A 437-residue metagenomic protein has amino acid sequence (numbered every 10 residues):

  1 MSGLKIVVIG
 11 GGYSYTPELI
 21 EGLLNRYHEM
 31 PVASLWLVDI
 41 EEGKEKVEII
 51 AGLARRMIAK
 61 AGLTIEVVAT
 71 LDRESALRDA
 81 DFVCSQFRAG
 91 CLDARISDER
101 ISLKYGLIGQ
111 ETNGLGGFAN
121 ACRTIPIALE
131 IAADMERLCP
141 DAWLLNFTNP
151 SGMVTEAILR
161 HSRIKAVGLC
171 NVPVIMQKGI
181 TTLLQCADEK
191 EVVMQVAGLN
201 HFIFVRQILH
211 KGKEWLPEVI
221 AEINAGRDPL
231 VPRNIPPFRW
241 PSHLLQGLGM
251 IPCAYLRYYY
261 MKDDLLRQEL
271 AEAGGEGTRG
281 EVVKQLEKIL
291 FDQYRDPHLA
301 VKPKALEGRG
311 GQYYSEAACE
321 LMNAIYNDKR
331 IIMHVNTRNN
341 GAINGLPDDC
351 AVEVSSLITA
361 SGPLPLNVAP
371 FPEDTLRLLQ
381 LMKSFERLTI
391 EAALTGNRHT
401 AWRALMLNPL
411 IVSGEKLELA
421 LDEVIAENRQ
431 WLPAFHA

Functional and structural regions predicted by a protein language model:
K5-P31, L35-V38: N-terminal Rossmann-like dinucleotide-binding module
P17, W143, F147-G212: Rossmann-fold dinucleotide-binding core
R26-G62: Glycine-rich phosphate-binding loop and adjoining beta1-alpha1-beta2 segment of Rossmann-like nucleotide-binding folds
E66-D79: Short acidic low-complexity segments
R78, C84-S85, N146: Redox-cofactor binding/interface segments in oxidoreductases and associated redox assembly factors
F87-G90: Conserved NAD(P)H cofactor-binding loop of Rossmann-fold oxidoreductase domains
D93-R160: Rossmann-fold NAD(P)-binding glycine/threonine-rich loop
D188-A437: Long, compositionally biased stretches enriched for glycine and/or charged residues
